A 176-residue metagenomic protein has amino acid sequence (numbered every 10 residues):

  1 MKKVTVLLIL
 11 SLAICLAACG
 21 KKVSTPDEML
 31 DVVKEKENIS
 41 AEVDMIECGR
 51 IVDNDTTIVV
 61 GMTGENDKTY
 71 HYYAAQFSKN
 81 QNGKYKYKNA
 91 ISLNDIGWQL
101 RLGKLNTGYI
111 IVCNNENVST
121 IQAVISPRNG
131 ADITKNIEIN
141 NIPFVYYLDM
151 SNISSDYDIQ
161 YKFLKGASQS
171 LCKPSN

Functional and structural regions predicted by a protein language model:
M1-L10: Positively charged n-region of N-terminal signal peptides that target proteins for export
I14-A18: C-terminal motif of bacterial Sec signal peptides marking the signal peptidase cleavage site
G20-K88: N-terminal export/targeting and maturation segments
R50-T57, G64-D67, S78-G83, K104-T107 (+3 more regions): Short, solvent-exposed coil/turn segments at beta-strand boundaries
N82, S92-D95, S126-D132: The feature marks short-to-medium sequence segments in extracytoplasmic or secretory-pathway proteins
K86-I110: Extracellular ectodomain segments of secreted/surface proteins
N114-T120: Short proline/glycine-enriched turn/loop motifs at strand-loop junctions of beta-rich domains
I121-N176: Ser/Thr-rich low-complexity repeats and stalk/linker segments
